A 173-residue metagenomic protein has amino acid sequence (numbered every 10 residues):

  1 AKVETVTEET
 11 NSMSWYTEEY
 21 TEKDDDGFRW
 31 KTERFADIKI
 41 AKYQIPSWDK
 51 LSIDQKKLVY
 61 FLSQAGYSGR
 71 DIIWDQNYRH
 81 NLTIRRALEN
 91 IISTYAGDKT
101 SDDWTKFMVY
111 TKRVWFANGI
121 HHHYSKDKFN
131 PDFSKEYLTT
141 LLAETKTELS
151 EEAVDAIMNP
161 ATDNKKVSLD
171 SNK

Functional and structural regions predicted by a protein language model:
A1-K2: N-terminal Sec signal peptide cleavage junction
T5-V6, T10-S14: Long, low-complexity intrinsically disordered regions of secretory-pathway proteins
W15-Y16, Y20-K173: N-terminal helix-rich structural modules
